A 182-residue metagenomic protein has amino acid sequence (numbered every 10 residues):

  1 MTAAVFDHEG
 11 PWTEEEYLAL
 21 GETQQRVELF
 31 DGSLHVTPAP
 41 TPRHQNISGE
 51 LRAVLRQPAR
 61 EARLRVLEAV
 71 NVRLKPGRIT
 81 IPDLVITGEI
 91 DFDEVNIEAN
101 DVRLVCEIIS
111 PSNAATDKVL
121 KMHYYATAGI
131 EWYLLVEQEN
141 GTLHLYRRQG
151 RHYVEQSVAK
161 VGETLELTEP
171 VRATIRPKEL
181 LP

Functional and structural regions predicted by a protein language model:
M1-P182: Gly/Pro/Ser/Thr-rich low-complexity, intrinsically disordered segments predominantly at protein N-termini
